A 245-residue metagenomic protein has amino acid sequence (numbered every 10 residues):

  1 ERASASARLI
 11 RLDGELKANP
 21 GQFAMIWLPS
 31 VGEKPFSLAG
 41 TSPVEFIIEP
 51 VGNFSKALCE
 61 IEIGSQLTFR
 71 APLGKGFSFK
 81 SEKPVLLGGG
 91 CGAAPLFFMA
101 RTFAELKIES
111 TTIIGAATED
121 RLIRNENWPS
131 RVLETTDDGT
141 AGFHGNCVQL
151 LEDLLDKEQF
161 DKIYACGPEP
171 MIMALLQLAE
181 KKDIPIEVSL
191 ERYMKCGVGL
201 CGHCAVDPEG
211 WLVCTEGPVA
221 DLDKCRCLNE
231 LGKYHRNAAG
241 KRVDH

Functional and structural regions predicted by a protein language model:
E1-P20, P35, L154, E158-F160 (+1 more regions): Iron-sulfur (Fe-S) cluster-binding modules
E1-S65: Ferredoxin-reductase
G32-G40, G74-E82, C214: Short, Lys/Arg- and Gly-enriched loop/turn segments at beta-strand edges
N53-K195: FNR/FR-type flavoprotein reductase catalytic core
P95, E169-P170, E191-V219: Local cysteine-cluster metal-coordination motifs and their immediate loop/turn environment, predominantly Fe-S cluster
L176-Q177, K181, H203-N237, V243-H245: Iron-sulfur (Fe-S) cluster-binding segments and ferredoxin-like electron-carrier domains, especially [2Fe-2S]
